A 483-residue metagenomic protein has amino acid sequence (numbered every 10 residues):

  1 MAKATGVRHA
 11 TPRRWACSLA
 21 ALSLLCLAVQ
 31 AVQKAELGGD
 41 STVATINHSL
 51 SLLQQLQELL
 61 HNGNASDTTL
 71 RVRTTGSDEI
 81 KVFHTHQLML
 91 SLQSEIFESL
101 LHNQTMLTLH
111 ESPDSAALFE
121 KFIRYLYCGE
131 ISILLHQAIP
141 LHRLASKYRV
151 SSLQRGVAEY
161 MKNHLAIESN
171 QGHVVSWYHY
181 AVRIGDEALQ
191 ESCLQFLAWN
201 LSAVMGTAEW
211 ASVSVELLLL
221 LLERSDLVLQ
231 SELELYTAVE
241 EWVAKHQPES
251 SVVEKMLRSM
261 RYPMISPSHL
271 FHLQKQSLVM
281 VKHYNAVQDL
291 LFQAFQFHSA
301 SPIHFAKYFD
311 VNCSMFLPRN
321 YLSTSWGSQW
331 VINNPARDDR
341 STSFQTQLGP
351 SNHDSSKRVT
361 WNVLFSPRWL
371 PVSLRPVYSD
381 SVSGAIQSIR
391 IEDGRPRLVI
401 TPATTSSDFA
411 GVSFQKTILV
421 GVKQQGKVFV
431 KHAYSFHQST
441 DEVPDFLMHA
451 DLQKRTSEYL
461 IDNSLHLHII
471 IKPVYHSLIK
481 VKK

Functional and structural regions predicted by a protein language model:
A2-K3, D310-K483: Protein/peptide-recognition domains central to ubiquitin and immune signaling
A2-Q87, R124-L135: N-terminal BTB/POZ boundary and linker segment
L25-V32, E95, W210-V213: Short, compositionally biased low-complexity segments
Q57-H61, R71-T75, E79-I80, E98-S99 (+4 more regions): Beta-strand elements of modular eukaryotic interaction domains
N62-S169, V215-A244: Canonical BTB/POZ domain core
H86, S214, S266, S301 (+2 more regions): Helix N-cap / beta->alpha transition motif
M106-S115, Y180, M260, S268 (+1 more regions): Charge-dense polyanion-binding interfaces
L134-I139, S152-S314: Alpha-helical protein-protein interaction/assembly modules
